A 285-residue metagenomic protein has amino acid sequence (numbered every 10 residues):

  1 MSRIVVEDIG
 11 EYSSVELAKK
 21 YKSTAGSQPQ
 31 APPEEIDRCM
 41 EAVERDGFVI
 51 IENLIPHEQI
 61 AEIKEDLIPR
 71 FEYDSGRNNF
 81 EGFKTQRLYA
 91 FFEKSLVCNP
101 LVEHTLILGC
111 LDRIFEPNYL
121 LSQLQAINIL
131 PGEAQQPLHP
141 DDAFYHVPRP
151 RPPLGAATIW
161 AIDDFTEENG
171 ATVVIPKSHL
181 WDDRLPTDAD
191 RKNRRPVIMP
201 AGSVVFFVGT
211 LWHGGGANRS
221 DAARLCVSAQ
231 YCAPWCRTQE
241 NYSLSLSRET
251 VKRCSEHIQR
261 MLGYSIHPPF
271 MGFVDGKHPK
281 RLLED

Functional and structural regions predicted by a protein language model:
S2, V6, W181-F206, T210-L211 (+1 more regions): Conserved double-stranded beta-helix
S2-D46, I51-P148: Non-heme Fe(II)-dependent double-stranded beta-helix
D46, G155-A157, R224: Short, surface-exposed beta-edge/turn micro-motifs
I55-H57, A126-I129, F165-E167, H179-L180 (+2 more regions): Short, solvent-exposed loop/turn segments at secondary-structure junctions
L120, P152-L154, D221-A223: A short, structural micro-pattern
Q123-A126, T158-W160, V227-Y231: A structural signal for short, well-ordered beta-strand segments
E133-M199, C236-L246: Catalytic core of non-heme Fe(II) oxygenases with the double-stranded beta-helix
